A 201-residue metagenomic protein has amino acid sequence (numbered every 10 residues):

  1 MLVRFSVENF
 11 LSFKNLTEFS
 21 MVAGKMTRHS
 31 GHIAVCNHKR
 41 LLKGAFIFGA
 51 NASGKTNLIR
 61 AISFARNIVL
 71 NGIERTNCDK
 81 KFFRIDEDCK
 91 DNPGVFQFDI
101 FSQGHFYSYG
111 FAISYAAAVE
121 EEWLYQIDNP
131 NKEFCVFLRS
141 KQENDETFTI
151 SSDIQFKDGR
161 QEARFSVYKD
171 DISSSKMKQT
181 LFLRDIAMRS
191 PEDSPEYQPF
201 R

Functional and structural regions predicted by a protein language model:
M1-F64: Pre-Walker A-like glycine/lysine-rich segment at the N-terminus of P-loop NTPase domains
R4-E8, R84-D86, R164-D170: Intrinsically disordered, low-complexity boundary segments flanking structured domains
V7, F98-G104, L124-D128: Short acidic, glycine-rich loop/turn motifs
S12-K14, R40, D91, P130 (+1 more regions): A generic structural signal for short, non-catalytic loop/turn and secondary-structure boundary residues
F13-N15, Q103-Y107, N131: Short acidic/polar mixed-charge low-complexity motifs
T27, G72, N131: Short aromatic-acidic-glycine turn motif
A34, H38-F46, A50, I59-A117: Conserved P-loop NTP-binding catalytic core
S108-R201: Electropositive, glycine-dotted interaction segments that contact anionic polymers or phosphate-rich ligands
